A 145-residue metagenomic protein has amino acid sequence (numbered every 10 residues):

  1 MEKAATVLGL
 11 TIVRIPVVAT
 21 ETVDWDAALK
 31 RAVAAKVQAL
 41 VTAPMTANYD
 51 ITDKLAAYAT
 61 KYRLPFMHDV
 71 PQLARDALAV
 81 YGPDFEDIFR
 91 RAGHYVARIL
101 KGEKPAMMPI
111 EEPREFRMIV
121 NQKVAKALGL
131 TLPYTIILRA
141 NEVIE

Functional and structural regions predicted by a protein language model:
M1-E145: Short hydrophobic alpha-helices and adjacent helix-cap/hinge residues
